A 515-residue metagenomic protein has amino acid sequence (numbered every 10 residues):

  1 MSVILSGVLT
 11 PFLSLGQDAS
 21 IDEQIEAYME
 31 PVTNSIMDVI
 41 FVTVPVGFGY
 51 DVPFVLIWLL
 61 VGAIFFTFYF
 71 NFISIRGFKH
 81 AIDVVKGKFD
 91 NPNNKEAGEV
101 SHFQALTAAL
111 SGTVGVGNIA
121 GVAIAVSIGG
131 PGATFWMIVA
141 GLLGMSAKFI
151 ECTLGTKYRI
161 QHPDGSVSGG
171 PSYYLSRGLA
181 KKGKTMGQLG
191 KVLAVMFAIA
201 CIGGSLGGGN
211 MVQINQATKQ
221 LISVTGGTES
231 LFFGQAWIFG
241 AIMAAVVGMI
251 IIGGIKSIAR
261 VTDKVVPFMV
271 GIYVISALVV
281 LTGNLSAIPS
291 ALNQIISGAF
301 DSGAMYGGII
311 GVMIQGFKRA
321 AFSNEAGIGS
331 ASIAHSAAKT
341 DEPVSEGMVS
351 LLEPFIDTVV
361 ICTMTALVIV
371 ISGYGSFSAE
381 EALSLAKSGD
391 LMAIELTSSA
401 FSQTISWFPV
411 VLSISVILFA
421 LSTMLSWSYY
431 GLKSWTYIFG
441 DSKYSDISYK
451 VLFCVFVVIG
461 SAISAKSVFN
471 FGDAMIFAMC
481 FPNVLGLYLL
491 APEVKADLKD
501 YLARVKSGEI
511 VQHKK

Functional and structural regions predicted by a protein language model:
M1-V116, V126-A133, G144, Y488-K515: N-terminal alpha-helical transmembrane segments of multi-pass membrane transport and channel/translocase proteins
L15-A19, E151-P163, S276-Q294, A304-G308 (+3 more regions): Extracellular/periplasmic helix-exit of transmembrane alpha-helices
G49-H80, S127-S166, I361-M364, F408 (+1 more regions): Extracellular loop-to-transmembrane helix junctions
V61, F66-I82, L193, F197 (+6 more regions): Membrane-interface loop-to-helix entry segments
F66-T67, L110-S111, A140-V167, S176-N215 (+3 more regions): Helix-loop-helix module between adjacent transmembrane segments
I73-H102, I124-V126, G130-T134, S146-Q188 (+3 more regions): Flexible loop linkers connecting adjacent transmembrane helices in multi-pass alpha-helical membrane transporters
N93-I128, L154-K157, P163-L179, M196-I202 (+1 more regions): Alpha-helical membrane segments and immediately flanking helix-loop junctions that form or couple to the substrate/ion
I250-D263, F268-S336, D341, S399: Membrane-embedded translocation segments of transport machinery
